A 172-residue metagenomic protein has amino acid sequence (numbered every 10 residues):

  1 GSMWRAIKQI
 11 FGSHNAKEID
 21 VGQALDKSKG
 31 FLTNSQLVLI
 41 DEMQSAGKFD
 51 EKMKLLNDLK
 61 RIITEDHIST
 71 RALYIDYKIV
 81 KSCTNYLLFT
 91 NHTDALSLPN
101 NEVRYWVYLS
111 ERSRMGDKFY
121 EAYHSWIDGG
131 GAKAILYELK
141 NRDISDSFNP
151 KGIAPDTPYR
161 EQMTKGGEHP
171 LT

Functional and structural regions predicted by a protein language model:
S2-T172: Feature primarily recognizes SF3-like P-loop helicase cores of small DNA viruses
